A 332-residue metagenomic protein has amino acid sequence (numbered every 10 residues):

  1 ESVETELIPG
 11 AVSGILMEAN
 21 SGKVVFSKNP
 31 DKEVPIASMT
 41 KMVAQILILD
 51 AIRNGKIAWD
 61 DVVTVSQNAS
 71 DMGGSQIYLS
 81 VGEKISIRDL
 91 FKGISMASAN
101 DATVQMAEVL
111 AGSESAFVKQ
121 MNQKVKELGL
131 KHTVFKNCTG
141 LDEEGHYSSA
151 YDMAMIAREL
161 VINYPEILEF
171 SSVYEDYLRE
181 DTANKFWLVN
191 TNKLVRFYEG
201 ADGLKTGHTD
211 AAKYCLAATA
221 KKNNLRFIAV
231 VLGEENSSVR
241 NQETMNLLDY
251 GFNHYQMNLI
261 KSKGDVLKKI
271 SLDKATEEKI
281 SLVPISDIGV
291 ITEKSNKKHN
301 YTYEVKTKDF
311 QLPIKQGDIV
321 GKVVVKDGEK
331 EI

Functional and structural regions predicted by a protein language model:
E1-P165: Active-site-adjacent loops and short helices of periplasmic peptidoglycan-processing enzymes
L130-V134, D142-Y147, Y151-I332: Domain-terminus/edge residues, biased toward the C-terminal soluble/receptor-binding domains of extracytoplasmic
